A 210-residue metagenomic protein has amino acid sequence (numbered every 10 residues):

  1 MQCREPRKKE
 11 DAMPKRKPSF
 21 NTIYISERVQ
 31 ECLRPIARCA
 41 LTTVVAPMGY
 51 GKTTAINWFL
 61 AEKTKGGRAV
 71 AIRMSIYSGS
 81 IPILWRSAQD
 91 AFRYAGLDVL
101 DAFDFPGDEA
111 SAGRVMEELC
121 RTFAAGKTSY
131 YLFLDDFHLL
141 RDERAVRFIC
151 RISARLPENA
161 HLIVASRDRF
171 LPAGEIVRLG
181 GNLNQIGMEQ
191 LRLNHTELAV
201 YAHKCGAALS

Functional and structural regions predicted by a protein language model:
S19-L33: N-terminal pre-P-loop "Q-motif" helix
L33-C39: Phosphate-binding P-loop
T42-A71: P-loop NTPase Walker A phosphate-binding motif
A46-M48, V70-S80, F105-D108, M188: A short hydrophobic beta-strand->loop->alpha-helix junction that borders the nucleotide-binding pocket of P-loop NTPases
T54-W58, Y131, R147-S210: Alpha-helical sensor/transducer elements of the RecA-like P-loop NTPase core
I81-F105, C120: Conserved NTP-binding/hydrolysis module of P-loop NTPases
L119-A145: Conserved P-loop NTPase "ATPase switch" module shared by AAA+ and STAND
